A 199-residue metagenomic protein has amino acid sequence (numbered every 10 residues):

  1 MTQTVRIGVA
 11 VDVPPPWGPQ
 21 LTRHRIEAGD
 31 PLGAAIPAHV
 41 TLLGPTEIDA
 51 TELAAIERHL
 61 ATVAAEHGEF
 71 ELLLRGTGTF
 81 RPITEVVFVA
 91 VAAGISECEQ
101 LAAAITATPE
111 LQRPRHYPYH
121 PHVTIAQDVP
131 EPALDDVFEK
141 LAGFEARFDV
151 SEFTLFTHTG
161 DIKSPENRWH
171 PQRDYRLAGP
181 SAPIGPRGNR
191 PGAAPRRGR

Functional and structural regions predicted by a protein language model:
M1-E71, T79, G94-E152, S164-R199: Basic, often amphipathic N-terminal segments
R75: Peripheral membrane lipid-binding modules
G78-F88: Short, basic/glycine-rich phosphate-binding loops at helix/coil junctions that contact nucleotide phosphates
V91: Active-site-adjacent structural patch at catalytic or cofactor/ligand-binding sites
F156-D161: Glycine-rich beta-strand-turn "strand-cap" elements at beta-sheet edges
